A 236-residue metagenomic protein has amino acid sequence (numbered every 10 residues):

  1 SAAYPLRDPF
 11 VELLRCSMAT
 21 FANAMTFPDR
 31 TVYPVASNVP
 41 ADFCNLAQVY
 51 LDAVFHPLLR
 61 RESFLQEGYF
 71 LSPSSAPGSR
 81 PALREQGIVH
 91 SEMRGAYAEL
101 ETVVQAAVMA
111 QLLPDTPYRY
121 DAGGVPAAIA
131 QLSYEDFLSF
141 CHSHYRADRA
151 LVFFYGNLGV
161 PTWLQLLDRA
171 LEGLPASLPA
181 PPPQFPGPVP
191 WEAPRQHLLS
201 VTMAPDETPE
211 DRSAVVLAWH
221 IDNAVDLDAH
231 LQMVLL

Functional and structural regions predicted by a protein language model:
S1-A19, R94-L132, T202-L236: Signal/transit-peptide handling
S1-D52, E62-E67, A98-T102, R119-A122: M16/MPP (pitrilysin/insulinase) zinc-metallopeptidase core fold and M16-derived inactive scaffolds
A2, N45-V49, A53-R60, G78-A147 (+1 more regions): Scaffold signal of the M16-like zinc-metallopeptidase fold and its non-catalytic homologs
P28-R30, A147-R149, R212-A214: Extracytoplasmic
R30, P57-M93, G159, L178-A193: Acidic/histidine-enriched alpha-helical segments
T31-N38, S72-G78, R94, V125-A127 (+1 more regions): Second-shell loop/turn segments in exported
A122, L151-S213: An aromatic/glycine/proline-enriched structural segment found at the starts of mature extracellular/organellar domains
